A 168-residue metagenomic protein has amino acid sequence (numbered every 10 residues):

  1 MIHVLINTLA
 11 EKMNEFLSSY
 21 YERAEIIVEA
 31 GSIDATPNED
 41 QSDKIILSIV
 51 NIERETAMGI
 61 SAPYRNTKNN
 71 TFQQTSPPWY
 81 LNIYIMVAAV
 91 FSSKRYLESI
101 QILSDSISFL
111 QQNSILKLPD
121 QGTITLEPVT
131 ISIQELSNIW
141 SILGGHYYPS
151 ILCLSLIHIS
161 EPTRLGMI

Functional and structural regions predicted by a protein language model:
M1-Y64: Small/polar-rich, solvent-exposed N-terminal microdomains that initiate assembly or binding
I2, I6, P78, S99-L103: Short, charged, low-complexity patches
E53-T56, I60-A62, T67-S76, I107 (+2 more regions): Scaffold/interface architecture of coatomer-like assemblies
T75-F91, S104, Y148-L156: Oligomerization/assembly interface segments of phage tail-like spikes and tubes
K94-L97: Short, conserved charged micro-motifs
S99-I124: Acidic, glycine-rich loop-and-strand cores that form catalytic or ligand-binding grooves in diverse globular domains
E127-H146: Aromatic/basic-lined ligand-recognition segments that form π-stacking hydrophobic pockets flanked by Lys/Arg to engage
I157-I168: Single conserved hydrophobic/aromatic residue that forms the stacking wall/gate of nucleotide- or nucleobase-binding
